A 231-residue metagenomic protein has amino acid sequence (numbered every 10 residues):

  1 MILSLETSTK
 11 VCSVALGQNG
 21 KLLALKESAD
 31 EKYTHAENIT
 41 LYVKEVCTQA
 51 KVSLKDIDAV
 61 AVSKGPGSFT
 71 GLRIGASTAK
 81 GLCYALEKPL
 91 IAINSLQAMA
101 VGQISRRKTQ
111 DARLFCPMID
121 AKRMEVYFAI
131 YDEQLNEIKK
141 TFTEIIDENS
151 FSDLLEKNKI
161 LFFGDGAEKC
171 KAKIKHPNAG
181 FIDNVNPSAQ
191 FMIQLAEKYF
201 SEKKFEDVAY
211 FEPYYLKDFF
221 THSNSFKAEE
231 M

Functional and structural regions predicted by a protein language model:
M1-K64, T109: N-terminal beta-alpha supersecondary unit
S8-K10, M124, A209-Y210: Short, basic and Ser/Thr-rich N-terminal targeting/leader segments
K21, E31, P89-P187, Y215 (+1 more regions): Surface "functional belts" at beta-alpha junctions
D30-N38, F69, R73, S77 (+1 more regions): Residues at secondary-structure transition points
V46-A50, A85, Q103, A189-F200: Stable alpha-helical structural segments in soluble proteins, enriched in small hydrophobic residues
A61-S95: DPxDG-like acidic metal-binding loop motif
G180-M231: Acyltransferase
